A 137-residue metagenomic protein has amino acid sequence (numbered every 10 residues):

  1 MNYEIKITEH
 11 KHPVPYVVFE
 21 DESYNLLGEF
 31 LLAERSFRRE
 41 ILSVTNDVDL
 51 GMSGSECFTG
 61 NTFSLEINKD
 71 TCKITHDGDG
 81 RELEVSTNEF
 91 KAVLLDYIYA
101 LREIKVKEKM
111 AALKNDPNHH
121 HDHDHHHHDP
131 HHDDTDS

Functional and structural regions predicted by a protein language model:
M1-F58: The feature represents the first ordered module of a protein
M1-Y3, M110, T135-S137: Short, Lys/Arg-enriched, disordered terminal segments
P15-F19, I74-H76, H127: Short linear proline/tyrosine/threonine-rich motifs used for host-factor recruitment and membrane trafficking/assembly
L32-R35, D79, H125: Generic hydrophobic/packing signal
N46-K105, K109: Amphipathic protein-protein interaction modules
R102-K105, K114-N118: Short loop/turn segments that flank or connect secondary-structure elements
D116-S137: Histidine-centered metal-binding segments
